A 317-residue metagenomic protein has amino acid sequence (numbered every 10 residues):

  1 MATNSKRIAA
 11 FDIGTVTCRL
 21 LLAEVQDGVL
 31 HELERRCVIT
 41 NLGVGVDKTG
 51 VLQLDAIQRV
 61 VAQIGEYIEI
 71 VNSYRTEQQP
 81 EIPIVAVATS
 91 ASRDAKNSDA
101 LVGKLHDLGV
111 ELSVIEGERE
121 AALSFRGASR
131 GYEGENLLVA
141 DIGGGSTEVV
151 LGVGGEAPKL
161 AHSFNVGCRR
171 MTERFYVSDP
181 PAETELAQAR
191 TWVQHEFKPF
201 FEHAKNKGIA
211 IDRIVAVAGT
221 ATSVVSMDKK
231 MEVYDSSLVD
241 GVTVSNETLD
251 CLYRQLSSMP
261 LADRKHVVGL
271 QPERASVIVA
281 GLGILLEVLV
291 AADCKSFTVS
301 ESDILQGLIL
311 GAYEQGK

Functional and structural regions predicted by a protein language model:
A2-H31: N-terminal basic/disordered segments at the start of proteins
S5-I8, L22-V25, T40-N41, G45-S73 (+4 more regions): Helical "lid/coupling" subdomains associated with nucleotide-phosphate turnover
T15-T17, A128, G143-V149, G219: Ser/Thr-glycine-rich phosphate-binding loops at phosphate-binding pockets of nucleotides, nucleotide cofactors
L30-E32, A157-P158: Tryptophan-centered short beta-strand motifs
R35-V38: Short amphipathic
L138-A140: A short, small-residue-rich loop immediately preceding and capping a beta-strand
